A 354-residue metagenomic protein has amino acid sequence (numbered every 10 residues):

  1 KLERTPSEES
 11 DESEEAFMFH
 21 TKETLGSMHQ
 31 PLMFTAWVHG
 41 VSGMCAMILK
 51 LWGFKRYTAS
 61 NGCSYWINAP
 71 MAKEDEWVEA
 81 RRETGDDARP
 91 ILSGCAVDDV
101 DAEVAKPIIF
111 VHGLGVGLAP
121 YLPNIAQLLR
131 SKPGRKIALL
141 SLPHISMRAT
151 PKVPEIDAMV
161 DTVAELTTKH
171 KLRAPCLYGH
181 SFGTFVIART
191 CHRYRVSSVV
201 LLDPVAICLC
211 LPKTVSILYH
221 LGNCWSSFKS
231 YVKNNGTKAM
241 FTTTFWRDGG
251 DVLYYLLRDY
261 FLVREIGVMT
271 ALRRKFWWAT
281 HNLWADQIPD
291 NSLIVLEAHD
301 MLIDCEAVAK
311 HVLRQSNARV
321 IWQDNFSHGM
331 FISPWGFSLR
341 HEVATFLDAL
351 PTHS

Functional and structural regions predicted by a protein language model:
D75, A318-S354: Catalytic active-site module of serine/aspartate enzymes centered on a nucleophile-bearing elbow/loop
C95, D157-P175: Conserved acidic catalytic loop of the alpha/beta-hydrolase fold
D101-M147: Conserved HGGG/HGGXW glycine-rich cap/lid loop of the alpha/beta-hydrolase fold
P120, I294, M301-A307: Conserved alpha/beta-hydrolase "acid-adjacent" motif
N124, D290, D304-R314: Short alpha-helix in the alpha/beta-hydrolase fold that links the catalytic acid
L142, V200-P212: Active-site nucleophile loop of the alpha/beta-hydrolase fold
Y178-A188: Gly/Ala-rich beta-loop-alpha elbow adjacent to hydrolase catalytic centers
I288, I294-E297: Short beta-strand/loop motif that positions the catalytic acidic residue of the alpha/beta-hydrolase fold
